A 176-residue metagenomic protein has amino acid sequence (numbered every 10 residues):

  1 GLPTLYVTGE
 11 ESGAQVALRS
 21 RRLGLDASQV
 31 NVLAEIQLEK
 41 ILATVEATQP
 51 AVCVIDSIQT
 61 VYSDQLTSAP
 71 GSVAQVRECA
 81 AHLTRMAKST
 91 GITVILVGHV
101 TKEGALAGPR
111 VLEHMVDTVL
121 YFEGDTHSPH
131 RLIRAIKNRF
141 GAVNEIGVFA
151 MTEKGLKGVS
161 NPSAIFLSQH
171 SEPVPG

Functional and structural regions predicted by a protein language model:
G1-R85: Conserved inter-motif catalytic segment of the P-loop NTP-binding fold
P3-L5, Q29-N31, A51-C53, I92-I95 (+3 more regions): Structural motif
E10-A14, R22-L25, I36-K40, I58-V61 (+6 more regions): Conserved nucleotide-binding/hydrolysis micro-motifs of P-loop NTPases
A17, D64-Q65, A105-A107, R131-L132 (+1 more regions): Short glycine-/acidic-enriched loop or helix-start segments at secondary-structure transitions that form or flank
S20, A105-M115: Short regulatory helix/loop adjacent to the ATP-binding pocket of P-loop NTPases
E46-C53, Q59, M115, G124-G176: Conserved P-loop NTPase
S63-P70, T101-K102, P162, G176: Short hinge/gating elements
A74-I95, H99, M115-T126: Substrate-engagement module of ASCE P-loop NTPases
